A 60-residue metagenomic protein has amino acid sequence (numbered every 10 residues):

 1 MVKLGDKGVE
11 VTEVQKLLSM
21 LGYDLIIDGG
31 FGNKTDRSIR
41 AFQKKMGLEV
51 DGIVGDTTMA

Functional and structural regions predicted by a protein language model:
M1, M59-A60: Short intrinsically disordered, low-complexity coil segments enriched in acidic
M1-G29: Acidic, Ser/Thr/Pro/Gly-enriched interdomain connector segments
I39-F42: Conserved hydrophobic/aromatic packing and binding residues within compact polymer-binding modules
M46-E49: Short loop/beta submotifs within extracellular cysteine-rich repeat domains
